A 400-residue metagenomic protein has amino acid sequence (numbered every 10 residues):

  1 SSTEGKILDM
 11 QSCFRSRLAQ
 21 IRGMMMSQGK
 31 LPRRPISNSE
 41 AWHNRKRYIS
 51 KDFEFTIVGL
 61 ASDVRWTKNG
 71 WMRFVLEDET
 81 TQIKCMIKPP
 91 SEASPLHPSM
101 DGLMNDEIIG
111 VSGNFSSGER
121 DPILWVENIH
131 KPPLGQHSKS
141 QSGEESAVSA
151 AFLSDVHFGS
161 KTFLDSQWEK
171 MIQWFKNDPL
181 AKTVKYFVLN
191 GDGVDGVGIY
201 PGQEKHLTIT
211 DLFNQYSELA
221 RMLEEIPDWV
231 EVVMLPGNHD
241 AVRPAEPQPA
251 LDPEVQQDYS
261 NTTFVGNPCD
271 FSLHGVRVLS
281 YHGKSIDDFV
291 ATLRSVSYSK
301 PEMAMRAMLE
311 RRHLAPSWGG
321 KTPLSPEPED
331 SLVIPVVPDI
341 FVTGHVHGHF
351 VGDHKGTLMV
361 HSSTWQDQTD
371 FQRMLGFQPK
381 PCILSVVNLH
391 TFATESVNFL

Functional and structural regions predicted by a protein language model:
S1-L400: Extended recognition/assembly regions associated with phosphoester-bond processing machinery
